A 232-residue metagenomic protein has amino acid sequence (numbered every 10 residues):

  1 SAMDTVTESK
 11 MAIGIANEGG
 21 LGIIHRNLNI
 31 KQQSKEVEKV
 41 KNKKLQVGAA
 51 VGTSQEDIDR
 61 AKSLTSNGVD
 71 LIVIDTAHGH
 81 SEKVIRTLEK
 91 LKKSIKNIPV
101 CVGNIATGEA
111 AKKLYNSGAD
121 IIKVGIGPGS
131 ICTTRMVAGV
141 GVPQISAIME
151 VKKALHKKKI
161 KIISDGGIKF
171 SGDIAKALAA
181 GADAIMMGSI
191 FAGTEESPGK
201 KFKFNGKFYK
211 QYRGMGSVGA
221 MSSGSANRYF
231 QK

Functional and structural regions predicted by a protein language model:
S1-K161, S189-T194: Active-site entrance/lid segments in N-terminal catalytic domains of soluble metabolic enzymes
A50, N116-S117, G139-S164, I168-K232: Alpha/beta catalytic cores of nucleotide-metabolism and tRNA/nucleoside-modifying enzymes
